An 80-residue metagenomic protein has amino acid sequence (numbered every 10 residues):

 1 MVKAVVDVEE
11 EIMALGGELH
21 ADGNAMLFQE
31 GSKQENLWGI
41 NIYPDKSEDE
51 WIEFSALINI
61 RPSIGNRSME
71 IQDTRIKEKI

Functional and structural regions predicted by a protein language model:
M1-M26: Negatively charged, low-complexity tracts enriched in Asp/Glu with abundant Ser/Thr
L19-E48: Amphipathic, interaction-prone secondary-structure segments
P44, E48-I71: Intrinsically disordered, low-complexity regulatory segments enriched in Ser/Thr/Pro and charged residues
M69-I80: Well-ordered alpha/beta subsegment
